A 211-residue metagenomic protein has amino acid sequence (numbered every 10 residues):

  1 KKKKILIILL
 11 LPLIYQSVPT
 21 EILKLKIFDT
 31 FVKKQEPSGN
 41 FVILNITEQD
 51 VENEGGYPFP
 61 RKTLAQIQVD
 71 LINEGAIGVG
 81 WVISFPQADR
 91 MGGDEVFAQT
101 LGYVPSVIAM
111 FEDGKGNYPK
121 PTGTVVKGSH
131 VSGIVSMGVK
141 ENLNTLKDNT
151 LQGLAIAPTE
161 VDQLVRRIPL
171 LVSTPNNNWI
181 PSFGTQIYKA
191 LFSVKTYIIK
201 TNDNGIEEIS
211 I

Functional and structural regions predicted by a protein language model:
K1-I211: Non-transmembrane functional regions of envelope-associated proteins
